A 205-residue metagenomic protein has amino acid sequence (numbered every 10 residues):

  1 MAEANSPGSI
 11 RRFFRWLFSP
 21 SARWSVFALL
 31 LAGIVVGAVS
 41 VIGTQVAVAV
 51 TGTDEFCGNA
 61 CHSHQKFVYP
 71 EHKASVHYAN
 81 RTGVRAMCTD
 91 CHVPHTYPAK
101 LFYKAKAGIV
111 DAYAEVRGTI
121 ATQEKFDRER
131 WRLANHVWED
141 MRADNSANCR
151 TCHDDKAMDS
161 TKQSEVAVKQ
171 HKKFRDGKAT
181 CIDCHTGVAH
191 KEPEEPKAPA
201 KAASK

Functional and structural regions predicted by a protein language model:
A2-K205: Short sequence/structural segments immediately N-terminal
